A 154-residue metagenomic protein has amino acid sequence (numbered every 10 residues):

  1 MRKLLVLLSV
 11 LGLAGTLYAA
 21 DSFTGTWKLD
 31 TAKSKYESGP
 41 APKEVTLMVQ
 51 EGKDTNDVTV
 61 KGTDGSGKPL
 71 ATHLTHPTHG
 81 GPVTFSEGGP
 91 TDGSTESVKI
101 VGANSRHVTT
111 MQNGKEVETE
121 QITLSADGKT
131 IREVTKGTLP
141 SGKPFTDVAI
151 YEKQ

Functional and structural regions predicted by a protein language model:
M1-L4: Positively charged n-region of N-terminal signal peptides that target proteins for export
V6-T16: Bacterial N-terminal signal peptides
A19-Q154: Hydrophobic small-molecule pocket/channel-lining residues, especially in calycin-type beta-barrels
